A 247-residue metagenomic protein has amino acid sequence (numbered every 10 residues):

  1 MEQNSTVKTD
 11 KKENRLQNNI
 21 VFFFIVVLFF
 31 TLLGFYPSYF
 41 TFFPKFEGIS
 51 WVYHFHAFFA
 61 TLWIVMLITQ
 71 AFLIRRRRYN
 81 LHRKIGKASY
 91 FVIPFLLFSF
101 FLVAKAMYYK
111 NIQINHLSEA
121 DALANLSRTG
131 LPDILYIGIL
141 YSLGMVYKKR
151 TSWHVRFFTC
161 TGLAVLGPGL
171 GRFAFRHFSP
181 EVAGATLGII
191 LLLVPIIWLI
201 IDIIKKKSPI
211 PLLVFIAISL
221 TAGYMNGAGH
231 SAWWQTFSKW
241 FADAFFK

Functional and structural regions predicted by a protein language model:
E2-K247: Alpha-helical membrane insertion/targeting regions
